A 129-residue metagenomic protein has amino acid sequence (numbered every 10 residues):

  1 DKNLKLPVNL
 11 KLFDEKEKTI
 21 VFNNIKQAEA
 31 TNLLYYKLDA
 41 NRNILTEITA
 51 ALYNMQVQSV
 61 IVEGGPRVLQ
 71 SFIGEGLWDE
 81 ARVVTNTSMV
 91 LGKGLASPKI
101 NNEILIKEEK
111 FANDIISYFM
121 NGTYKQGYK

Functional and structural regions predicted by a protein language model:
D1, P7, T85, K93 (+1 more regions): Residue-level signal for pocket-adjacent positions within structured domains
D1-Q58, R67-Q70, K125-Y128: Active-site ligand-binding patch in enzyme domains
K11, I73-G76, G94-A96: Short amphipathic alpha-helical segments
I25, T87, N121-T123: Non-catalytic surface loops within mature trypsin-like serine protease
V57-V60, G64, G74, R82-V84: Helical hairpin unit composed of two closely spaced alpha helices linked by a short loop
G64-S71, S88-V90: Small/polar glycine-rich anion-binding or flexible loop at a beta-alpha turn
K93-K129: Conserved histidine-centered catalytic loops in small-molecule metabolism enzymes
